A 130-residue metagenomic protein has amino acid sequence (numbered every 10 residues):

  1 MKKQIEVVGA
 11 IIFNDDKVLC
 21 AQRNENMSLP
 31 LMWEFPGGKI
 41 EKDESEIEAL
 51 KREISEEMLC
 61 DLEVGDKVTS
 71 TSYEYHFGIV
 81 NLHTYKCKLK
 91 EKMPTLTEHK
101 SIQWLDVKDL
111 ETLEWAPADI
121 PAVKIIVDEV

Functional and structural regions predicted by a protein language model:
M1-V18, K39: Conserved N-terminal beta-strand and adjoining loop/helix that marks the start of the Nudix/MutT-like hydrolase domain
K2-K3, V127-V130: Generic C-terminal helix-cap and adjacent flexible tail
E6-V8, D16, V80-H83, K100: Change "...and in nucleic-acid phosphodiester-cleaving endonucleases..." to "...and in nucleic-acid processing enzymes
I12-F13, C20, C87, W104: Conserved hydrophobic "DFG−1" position in protein kinase catalytic cores
K17-E56: Conserved Nudix-box catalytic region and its N-terminal flanking loop in Nudix hydrolases and closely related
L50-I54, K67, I102: Hydrophobic packing within well-folded, soluble alpha/beta domains
D61-E63, T71-M93, Q103, V107: Active-site-adjacent beta-strand/loop module that shapes the phosphate/pyrophosphate-binding cleft
K86, T95-I126: NUDIX/MutT-family hydrolases
